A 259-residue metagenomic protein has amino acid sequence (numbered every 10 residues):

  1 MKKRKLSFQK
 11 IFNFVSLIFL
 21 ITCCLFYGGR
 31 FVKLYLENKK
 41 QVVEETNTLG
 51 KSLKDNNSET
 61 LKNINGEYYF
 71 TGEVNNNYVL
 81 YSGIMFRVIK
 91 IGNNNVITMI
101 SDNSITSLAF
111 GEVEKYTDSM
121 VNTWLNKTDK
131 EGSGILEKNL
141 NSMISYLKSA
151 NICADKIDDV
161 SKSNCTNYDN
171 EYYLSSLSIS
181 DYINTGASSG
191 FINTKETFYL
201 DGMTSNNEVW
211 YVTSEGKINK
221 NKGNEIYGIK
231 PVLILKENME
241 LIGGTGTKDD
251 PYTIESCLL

Functional and structural regions predicted by a protein language model:
M1-I11: N-terminal Lys/Arg-rich, disordered targeting/topogenic segments
Q9-I11, V15, R30-Y35: Intrinsic N-terminal pre-sequences and regulatory tails
N13-Y27: Hydrophobic membrane-insertion alpha-helices, especially the h-region of bacterial N-terminal signal peptides
G29-R30, Y35-L259: Collagenous Gly-X-Y triple-helix signature in extracellular proteins
